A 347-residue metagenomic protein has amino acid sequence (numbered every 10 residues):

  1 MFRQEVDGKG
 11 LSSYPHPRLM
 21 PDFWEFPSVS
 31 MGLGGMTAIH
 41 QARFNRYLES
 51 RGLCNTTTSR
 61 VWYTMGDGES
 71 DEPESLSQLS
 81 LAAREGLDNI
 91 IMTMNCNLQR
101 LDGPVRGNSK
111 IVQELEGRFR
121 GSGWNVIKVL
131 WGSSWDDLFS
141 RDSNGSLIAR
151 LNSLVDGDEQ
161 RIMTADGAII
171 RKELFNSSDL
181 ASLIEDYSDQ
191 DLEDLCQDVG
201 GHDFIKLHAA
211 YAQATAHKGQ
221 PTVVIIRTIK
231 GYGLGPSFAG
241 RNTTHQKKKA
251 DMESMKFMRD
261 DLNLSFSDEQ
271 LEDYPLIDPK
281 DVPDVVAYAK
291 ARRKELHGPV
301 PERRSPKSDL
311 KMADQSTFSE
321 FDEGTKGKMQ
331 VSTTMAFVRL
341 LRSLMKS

Functional and structural regions predicted by a protein language model:
M1-E85, S109: Cofactor-binding active-site loop characterized by glycine-rich and histidine/acidic residues
G8, I90-I91: Short, flexible segments with low predicted structural confidence
S12-S13, R51, G86-N89, S182-L183 (+1 more regions): Short hydrophobic/aromatic-rich motifs at helix boundaries and adjacent loops
M65, E69, P73, I91-T93 (+1 more regions): Conserved acidic/glycine
A83-D88, H217: Short, conserved loop/helix-junction motifs that constitute active-site signature segments in enzyme catalytic cores
